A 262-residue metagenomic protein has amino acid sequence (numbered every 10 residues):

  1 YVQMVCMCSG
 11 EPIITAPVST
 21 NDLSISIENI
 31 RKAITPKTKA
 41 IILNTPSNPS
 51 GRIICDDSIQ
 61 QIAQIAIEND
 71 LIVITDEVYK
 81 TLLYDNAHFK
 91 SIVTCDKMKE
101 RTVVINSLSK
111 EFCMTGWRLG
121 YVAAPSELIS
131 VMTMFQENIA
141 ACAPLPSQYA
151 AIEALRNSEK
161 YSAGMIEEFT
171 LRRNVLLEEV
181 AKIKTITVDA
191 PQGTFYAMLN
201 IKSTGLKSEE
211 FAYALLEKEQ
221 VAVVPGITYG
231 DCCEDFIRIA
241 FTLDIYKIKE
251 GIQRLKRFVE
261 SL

Functional and structural regions predicted by a protein language model:
Y1-L262: PLP-dependent class I/II
